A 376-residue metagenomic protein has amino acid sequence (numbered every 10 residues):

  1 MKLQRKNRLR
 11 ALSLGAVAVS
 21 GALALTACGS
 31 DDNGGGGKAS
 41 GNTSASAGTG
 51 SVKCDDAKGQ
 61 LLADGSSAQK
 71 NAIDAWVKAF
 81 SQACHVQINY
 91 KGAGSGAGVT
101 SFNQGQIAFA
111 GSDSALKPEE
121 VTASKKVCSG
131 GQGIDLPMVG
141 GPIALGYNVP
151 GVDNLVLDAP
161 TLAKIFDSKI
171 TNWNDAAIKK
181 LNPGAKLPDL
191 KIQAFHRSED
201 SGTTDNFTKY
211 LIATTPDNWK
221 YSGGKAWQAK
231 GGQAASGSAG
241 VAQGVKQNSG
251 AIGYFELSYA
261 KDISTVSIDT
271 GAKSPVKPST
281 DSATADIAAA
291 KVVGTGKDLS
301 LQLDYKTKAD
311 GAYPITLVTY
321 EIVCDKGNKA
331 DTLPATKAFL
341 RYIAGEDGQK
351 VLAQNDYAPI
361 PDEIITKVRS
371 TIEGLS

Functional and structural regions predicted by a protein language model:
K2-R8, S13, S30, G35 (+3 more regions): Extracellular/periplasmic juxtamembrane helices and adjacent flexible linkers that interface with membrane partners
A22-A27: C-terminal motif of bacterial Sec signal peptides marking the signal peptidase cleavage site
D32-K179, S238, A242-G244, F255-A260: N-terminal segment of the mature folded domain
G59-S66, Q87-I88, Q132-G133, Y147-D153 (+4 more regions): Second-shell loop/turn segments in exported
D74-H85, N103-I107, A115, Y147-P150 (+10 more regions): Sec-exported extracytoplasmic/periplasmic mature domains
V99, D200-V292: Ligand-binding pocket segment of bilobal, Venus flytrap-like solute-binding proteins
P142-G146, V152-Q243: Extracytoplasmic ligand-binding site segments that recognize negatively charged/polar headgroups
G271-P334: C-terminal lobe and pocket-closing loops of periplasmic/extracytoplasmic Venus-flytrap solute-binding proteins
